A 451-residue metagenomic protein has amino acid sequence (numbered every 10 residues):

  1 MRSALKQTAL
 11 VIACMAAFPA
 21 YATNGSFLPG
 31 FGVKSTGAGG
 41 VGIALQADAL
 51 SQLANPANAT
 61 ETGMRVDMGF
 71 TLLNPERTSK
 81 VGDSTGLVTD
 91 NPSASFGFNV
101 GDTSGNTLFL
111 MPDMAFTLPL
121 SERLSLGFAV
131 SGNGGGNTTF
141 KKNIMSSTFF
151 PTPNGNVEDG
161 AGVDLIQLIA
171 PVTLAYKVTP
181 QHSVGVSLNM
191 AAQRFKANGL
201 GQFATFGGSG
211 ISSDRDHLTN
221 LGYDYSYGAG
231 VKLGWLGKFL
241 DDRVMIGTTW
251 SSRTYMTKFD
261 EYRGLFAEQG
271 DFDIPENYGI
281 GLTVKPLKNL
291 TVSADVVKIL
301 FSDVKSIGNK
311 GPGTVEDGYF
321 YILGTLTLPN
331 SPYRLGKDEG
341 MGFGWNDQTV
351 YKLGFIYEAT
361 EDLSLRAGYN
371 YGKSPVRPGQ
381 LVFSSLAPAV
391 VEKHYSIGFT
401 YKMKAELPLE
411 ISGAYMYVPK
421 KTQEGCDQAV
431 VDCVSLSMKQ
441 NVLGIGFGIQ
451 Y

Functional and structural regions predicted by a protein language model:
M1-Y21: Gram-negative bacterial Sec-dependent N-terminal signal peptides
L5-K6, A54, V172: Residue-level micro-sites within transmembrane alpha helices that shape and flank functional polar/acidic positions
T8, I12-A13, G40, K238 (+1 more regions): A periodicity- and composition-biased signal for non-globular, repetitive helical segments
F18-L126, V130-G132, L386-V391: N-terminal, post-signal peptide beta-strand-biased segments of exported outer-membrane/organellar beta-barrel and other
T23-T36, P92, L108-Y451: Outer-membrane beta-barrel porins/channels
